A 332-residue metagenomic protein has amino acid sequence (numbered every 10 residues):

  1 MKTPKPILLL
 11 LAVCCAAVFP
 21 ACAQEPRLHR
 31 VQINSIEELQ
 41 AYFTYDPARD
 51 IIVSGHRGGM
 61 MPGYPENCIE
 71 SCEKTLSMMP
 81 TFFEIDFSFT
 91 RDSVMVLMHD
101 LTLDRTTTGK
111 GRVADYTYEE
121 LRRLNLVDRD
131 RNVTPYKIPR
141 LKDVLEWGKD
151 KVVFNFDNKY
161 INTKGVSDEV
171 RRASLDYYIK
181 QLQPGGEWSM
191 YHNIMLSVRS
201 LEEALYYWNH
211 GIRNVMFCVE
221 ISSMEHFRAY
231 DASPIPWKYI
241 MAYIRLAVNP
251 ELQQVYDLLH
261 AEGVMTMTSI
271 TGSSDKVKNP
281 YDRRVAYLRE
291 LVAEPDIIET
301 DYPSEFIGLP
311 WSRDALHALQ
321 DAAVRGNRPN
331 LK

Functional and structural regions predicted by a protein language model:
M1-L8: Bacterial N-terminal signal peptides that target proteins for export
T3, F19-P20: Short, composition-biased linear "edge" segments at structural boundaries
L8-V18: Bacterial N-terminal signal peptides
C22-K332: Phosphate-group recognition and catalysis centered on beta-loop-alpha active-site segments
